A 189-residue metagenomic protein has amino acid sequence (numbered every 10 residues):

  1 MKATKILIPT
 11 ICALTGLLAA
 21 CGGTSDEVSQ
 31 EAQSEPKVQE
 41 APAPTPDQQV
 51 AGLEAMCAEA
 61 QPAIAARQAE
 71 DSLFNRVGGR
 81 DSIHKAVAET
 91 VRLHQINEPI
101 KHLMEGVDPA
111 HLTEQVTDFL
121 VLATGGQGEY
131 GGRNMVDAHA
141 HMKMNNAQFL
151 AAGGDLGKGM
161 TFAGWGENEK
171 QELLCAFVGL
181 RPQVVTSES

Functional and structural regions predicted by a protein language model:
M1-T10: Bacterial N-terminal signal peptides that target proteins for export
L17-A20: C-terminal motif of bacterial Sec signal peptides marking the signal peptidase cleavage site
G23: Short, conserved catalytic or interaction motifs in soluble domains
D26-S189: Core of compact, soluble alpha-helical bundle domains
